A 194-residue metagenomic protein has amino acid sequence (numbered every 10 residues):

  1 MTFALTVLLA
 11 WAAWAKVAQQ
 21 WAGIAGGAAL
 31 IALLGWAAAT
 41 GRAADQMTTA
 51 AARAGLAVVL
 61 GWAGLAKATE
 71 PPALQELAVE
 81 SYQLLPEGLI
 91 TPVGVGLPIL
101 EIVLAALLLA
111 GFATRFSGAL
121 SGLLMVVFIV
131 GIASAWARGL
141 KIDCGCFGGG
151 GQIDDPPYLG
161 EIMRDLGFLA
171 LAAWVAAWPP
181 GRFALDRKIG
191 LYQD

Functional and structural regions predicted by a protein language model:
M1-E70, A110-D194: Extended, low-polarity transmembrane helix blocks
K16-A18, W62-L97: Solvent-exposed, well-ordered loop and adjacent helix/strand elements within mature globular domains that form
Q46-A50, E76-V79, I102: Short hydrophobic/aromatic-rich motifs at helix boundaries and adjacent loops
V79-E80, A106, D143: Short, motif-level signal for alpha-helix interfacial/capping segments enriched in acidic residues and aromatics/proline
I90-T91, L104-A105, A170, K188-I189: Alpha-helix boundary/capping detector
P92-A110: Hydrophobic alpha-helical transmembrane segments
